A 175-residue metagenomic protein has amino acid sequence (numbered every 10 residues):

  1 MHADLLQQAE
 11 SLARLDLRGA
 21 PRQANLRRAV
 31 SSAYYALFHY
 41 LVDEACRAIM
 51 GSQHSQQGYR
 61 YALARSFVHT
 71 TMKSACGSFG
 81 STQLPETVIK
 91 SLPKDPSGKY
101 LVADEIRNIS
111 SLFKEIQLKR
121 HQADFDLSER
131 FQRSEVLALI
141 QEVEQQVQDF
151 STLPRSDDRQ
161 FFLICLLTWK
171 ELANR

Functional and structural regions predicted by a protein language model:
M1-R175: Terminal alpha-helical segments
